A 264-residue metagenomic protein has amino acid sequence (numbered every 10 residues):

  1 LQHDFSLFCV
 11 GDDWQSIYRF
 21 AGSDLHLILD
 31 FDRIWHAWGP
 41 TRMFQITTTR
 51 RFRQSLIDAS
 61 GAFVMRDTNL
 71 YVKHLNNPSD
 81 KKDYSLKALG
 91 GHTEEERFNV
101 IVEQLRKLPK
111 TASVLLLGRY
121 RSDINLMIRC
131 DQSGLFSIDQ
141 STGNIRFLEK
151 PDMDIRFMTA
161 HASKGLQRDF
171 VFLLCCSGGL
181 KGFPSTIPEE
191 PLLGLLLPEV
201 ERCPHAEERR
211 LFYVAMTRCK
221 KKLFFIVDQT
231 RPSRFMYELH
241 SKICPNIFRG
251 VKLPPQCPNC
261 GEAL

Functional and structural regions predicted by a protein language model:
L1-D83, M236: Conserved RecA-like helicase ATPase core segment that couples NTP binding/hydrolysis to strand translocation
D4-F8, D154, K222: Loop/turn-to-beta-strand initiation segments
D13-I17, G22-L25, T49-R53, R121-D123 (+4 more regions): Conserved nucleotide-binding/hydrolysis micro-motifs of P-loop NTPases
P40-R50, N69-G118, I155: Inter-lobe coupling/hinge region of RecA-like P-loop helicase motors
K110-S113, H161-T217, K221-I226: Conserved helicase C-terminal RecA-like lobe
R121-N144: Conserved helicase motor "Helicase C" RecA-like lobe of SF1/SF2 P-loop NTPases
D152-A162: Conserved two-lobed SF2 helicase motor
L193-C203, E207-V214, K220-L264: Helicase C-terminal subdomain and adjacent C-terminal extension
